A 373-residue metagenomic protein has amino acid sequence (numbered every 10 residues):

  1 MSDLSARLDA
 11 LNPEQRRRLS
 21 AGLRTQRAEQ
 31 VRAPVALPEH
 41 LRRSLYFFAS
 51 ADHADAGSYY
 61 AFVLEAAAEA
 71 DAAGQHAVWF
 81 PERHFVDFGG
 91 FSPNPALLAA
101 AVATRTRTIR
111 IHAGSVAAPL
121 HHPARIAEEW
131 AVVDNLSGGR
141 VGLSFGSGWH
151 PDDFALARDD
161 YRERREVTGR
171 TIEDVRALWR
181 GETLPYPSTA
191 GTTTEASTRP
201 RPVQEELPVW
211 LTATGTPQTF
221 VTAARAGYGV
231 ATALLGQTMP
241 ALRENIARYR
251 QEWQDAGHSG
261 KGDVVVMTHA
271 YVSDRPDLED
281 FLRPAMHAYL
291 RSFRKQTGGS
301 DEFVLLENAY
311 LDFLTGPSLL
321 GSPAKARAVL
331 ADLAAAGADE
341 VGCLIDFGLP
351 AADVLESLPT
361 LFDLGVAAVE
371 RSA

Functional and structural regions predicted by a protein language model:
M1-P38, A373: Flexible, low-complexity inter-domain linkers and amphipathic docking helices that mediate domain-domain
A28-R105, R110, L207: N-terminal beta1-alpha1-beta2 module of alpha/beta enzyme domains
Q30-E39, R162-T198, P240-D339, E370-S372: An alpha-helical appendage that flanks or caps ligand/catalytic pockets
P38-A56, L120-P187, G229-A231, G236-T238: Flexible, glycine-rich active-site loops centered on histidine and acidic residues that chelate a metal or position
F47-Y60, V116-A124, E205-G215, S273 (+1 more regions): Active-site mouth loops of central-metabolism enzymes
G74, E82, V102, V133 (+6 more regions): Conserved, mostly hydrophobic/aromatic
A77-L98, A117, L235-Q237, L344-L355: Glycine-rich, proline-tolerant flexible connector loops at the mouths of alpha/beta enzymes
G89-A113, V167, T171, L358-A373: Alpha-helix-loop-beta-strand connector modules within alpha/beta enzyme cores
